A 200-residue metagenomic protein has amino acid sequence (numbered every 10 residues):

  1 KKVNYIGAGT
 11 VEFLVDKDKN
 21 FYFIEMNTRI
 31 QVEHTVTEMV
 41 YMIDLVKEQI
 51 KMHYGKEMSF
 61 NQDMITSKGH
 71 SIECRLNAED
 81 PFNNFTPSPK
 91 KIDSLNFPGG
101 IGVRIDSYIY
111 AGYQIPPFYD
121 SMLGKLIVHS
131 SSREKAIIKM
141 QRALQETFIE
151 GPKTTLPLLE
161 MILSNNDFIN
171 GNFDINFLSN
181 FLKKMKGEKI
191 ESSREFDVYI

Functional and structural regions predicted by a protein language model:
K1-Y5, E57-F60: Conserved ATP-binding module of the ATP-grasp superfamily
V3-I6, T66-K68: Solvent-exposed alpha-helices and their adjacent loops that cap or buttress functional pockets in soluble metabolic
Y5-Q31: Conserved metal-phosphate-binding beta-hairpin within the catalytic cores of diverse ATP-dependent phosphoryl-transfer
L14, Q31, T35-I200: Catalytic cores of soluble metabolic enzymes centered on carboxylation/carboxyl-transfer
